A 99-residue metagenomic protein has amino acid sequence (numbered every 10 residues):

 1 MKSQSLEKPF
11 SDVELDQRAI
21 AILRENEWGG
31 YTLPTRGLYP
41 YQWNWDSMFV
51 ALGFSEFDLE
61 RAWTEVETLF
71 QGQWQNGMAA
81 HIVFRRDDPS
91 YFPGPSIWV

Functional and structural regions predicted by a protein language model:
M1-Q42, W63-T64, T68, N76-I82: Low-complexity, Ser/Thr/Pro/Gly-enriched N-terminal "stalk/linker" regions
D12, D16, D46, D58-E60 (+1 more regions): Acidic-enriched, low-complexity/disordered segments with a strong bias for Aspartate over Glutamate
G30-M48, E56, P89-V99: Solvent-exposed loop and edge beta-strand segments that line ligand/cofactor-binding and catalytic clefts
L59-V99: Helix-terminus loop motifs that line ligand-binding clefts
